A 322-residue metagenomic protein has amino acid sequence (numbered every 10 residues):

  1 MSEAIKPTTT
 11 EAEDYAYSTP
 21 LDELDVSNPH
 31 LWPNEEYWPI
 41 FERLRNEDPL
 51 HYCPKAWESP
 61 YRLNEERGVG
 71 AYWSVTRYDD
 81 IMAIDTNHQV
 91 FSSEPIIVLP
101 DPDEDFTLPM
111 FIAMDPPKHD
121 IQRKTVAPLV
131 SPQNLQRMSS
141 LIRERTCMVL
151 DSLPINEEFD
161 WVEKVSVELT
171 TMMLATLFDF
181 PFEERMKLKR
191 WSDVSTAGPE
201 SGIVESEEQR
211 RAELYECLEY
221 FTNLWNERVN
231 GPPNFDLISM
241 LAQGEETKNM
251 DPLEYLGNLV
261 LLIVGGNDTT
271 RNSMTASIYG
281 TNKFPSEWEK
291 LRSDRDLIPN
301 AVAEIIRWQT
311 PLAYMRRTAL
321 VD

Functional and structural regions predicted by a protein language model:
M1-D322: Cytochrome P450
